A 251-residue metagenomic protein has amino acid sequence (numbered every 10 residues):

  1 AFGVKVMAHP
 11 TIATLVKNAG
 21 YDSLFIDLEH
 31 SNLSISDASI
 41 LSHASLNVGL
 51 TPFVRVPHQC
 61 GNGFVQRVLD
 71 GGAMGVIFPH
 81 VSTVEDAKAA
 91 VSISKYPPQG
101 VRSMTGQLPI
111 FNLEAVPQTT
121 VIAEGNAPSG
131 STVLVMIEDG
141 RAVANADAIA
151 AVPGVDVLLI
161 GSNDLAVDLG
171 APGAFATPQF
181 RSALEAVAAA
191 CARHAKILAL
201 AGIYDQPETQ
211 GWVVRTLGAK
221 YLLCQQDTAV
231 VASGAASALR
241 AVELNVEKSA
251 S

Functional and structural regions predicted by a protein language model:
A1-P52, H58-Q59, V133, G154 (+1 more regions): Conserved N-terminal beta1-alpha1 strand-loop-helix module at the mouth
A1-V4, L24-I26, P52-V56, V76-F78 (+4 more regions): Hydrophobic faces of well-ordered beta-strands that scaffold small-molecule active sites in alpha/beta enzyme cores
A13-T14, N18, V54, Q59-M74 (+4 more regions): Catalytic cores of alpha/beta
S39-N47, G63-R67, E85, A89-S92 (+4 more regions): Alpha-helical scaffolding segments of alpha/beta enzyme cores, especially the outer helices of TIM-barrel or partial
L41, V84-G100, T228-S251: C-terminal helical cap(s) of enzyme catalytic domains, especially alpha/beta-barrels
G63, A73-P153, S162-V167: Conserved anion-binding
G75-D86, L158-L169, A219-A238: Glycine-rich phosphate-binding active-site loops on the catalytic face of alpha/beta enzymes
E114-I122, V143-V152, I160, A171-H194 (+1 more regions): Short loop-to-alpha-helix "cap/lid" segments that border enzyme active sites across diverse enzyme classes
